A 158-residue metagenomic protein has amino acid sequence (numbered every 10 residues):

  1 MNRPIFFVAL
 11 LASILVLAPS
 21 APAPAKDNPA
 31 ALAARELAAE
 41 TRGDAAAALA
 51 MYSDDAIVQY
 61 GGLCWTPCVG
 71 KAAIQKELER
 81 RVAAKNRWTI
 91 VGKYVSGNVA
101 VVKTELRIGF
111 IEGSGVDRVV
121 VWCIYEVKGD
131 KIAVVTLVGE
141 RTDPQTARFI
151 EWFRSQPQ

Functional and structural regions predicted by a protein language model:
M1-A9: Bacterial N-terminal signal peptides that target proteins for export
V8-A18: Bacterial N-terminal signal peptides
S20-A25: Boundary at the C-terminal end of the N-terminal hydrophobic targeting segment
K26-D44: Short, aromatic-enriched amphipathic alpha-helices that serve as compact interaction elements
A31, K85-R87, V116-V119: Short solvent-exposed loop/turn micro-motifs enriched in small/polar/acidic residues
A45, L49-A50, D54-S96: A solvent-exposed, acidic/Ser-Thr-rich amphipathic alpha-helical stretch
V99-T142: Exposed beta-sheet edge and beta->alpha loop/turn motif
A133-Q158: Low-complexity, intrinsically disordered terminal/linker segments enriched in charged and Gly/Pro repeats
